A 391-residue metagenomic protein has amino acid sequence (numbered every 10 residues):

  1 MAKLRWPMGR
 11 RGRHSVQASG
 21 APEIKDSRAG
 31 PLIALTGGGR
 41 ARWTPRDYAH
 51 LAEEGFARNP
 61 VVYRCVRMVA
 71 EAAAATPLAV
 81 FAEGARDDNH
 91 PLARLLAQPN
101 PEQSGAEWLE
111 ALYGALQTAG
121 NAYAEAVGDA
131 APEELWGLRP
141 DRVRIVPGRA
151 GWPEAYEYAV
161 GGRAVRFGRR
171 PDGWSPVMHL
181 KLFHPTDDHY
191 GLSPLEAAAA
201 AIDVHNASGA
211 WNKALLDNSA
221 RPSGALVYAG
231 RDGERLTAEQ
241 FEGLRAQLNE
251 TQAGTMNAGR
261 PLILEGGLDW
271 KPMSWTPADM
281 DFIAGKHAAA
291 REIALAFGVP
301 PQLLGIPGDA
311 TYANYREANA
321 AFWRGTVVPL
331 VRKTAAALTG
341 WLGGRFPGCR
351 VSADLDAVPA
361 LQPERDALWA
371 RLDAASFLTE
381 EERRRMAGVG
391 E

Functional and structural regions predicted by a protein language model:
A2-F282, A288, E292, V299 (+3 more regions): Structured, contiguous alpha/beta core segments that scaffold functional sites
G230, P307-G308, A353-A357, A387: Active-site proximal loops enriched in glycine and acidic residues that flank catalytic Cys/His/Asp and coordinate
R260-I263, P301-Y312, A337-G344: Short acidic alpha-helical/loop segments enriched in Asp/Glu that coordinate divalent cations
D281-G285, A289, N319, W323 (+1 more regions): Secondary-structure capping and boundary motifs in well-ordered enzyme cores
A294, V299-P307, F346-S352, E391: Short, surface-exposed acidic
Y315-R316: Small-residue-rich helix-loop
N319-S352: Long, compositionally biased
V351-S352, P359-E391: TerminUS-proximal long segments
